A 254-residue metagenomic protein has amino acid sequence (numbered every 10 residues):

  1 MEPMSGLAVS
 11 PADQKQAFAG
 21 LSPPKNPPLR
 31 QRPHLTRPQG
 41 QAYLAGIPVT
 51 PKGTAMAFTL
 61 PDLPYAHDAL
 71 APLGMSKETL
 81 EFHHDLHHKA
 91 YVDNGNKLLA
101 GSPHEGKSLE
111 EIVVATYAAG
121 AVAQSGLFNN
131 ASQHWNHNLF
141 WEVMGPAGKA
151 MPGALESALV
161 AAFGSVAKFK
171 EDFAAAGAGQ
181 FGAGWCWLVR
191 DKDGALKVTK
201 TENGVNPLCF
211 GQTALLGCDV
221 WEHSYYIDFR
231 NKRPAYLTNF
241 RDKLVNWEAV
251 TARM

Functional and structural regions predicted by a protein language model:
M1, P28-R30, H223: Bacterial carbohydrate/catabolite-sensing allosteric modules
E2-D13: Extreme N-terminal basic, low-complexity initiation segments that serve as generic localization/processing leaders
P3, Q16, R32: Cationic, low-complexity basic patches in intrinsically disordered or flexible, solvent-exposed regions
S10, S22-P23, T50: Intrinsically disordered Ser/Thr phosphorylation hotspots
Q14-Q16, K25-N26, Q39-Q41: Charged/polar low-complexity intrinsically disordered segments
L21-P27, Q31: Cationic, amphipathic, low-complexity segments that mediate targeting or membrane/lipid association
H34-A55: Short, Lys/Arg-enriched N-terminal segments with co-localized hydrophobic residues within the first ~10-30 amino acids
P51-M254: Feature for soluble, non-membrane regions of globular proteins
